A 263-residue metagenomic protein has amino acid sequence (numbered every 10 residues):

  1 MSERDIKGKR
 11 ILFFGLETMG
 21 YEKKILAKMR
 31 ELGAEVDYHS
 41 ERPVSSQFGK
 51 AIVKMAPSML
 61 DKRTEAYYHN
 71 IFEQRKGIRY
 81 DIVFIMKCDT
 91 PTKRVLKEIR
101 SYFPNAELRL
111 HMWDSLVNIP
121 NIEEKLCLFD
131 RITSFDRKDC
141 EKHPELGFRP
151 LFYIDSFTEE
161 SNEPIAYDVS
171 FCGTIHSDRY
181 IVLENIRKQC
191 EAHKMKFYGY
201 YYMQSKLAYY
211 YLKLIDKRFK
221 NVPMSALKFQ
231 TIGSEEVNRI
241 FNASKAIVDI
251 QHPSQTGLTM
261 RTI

Functional and structural regions predicted by a protein language model:
S2-M55, M59, A66-Y67, K87-R94 (+1 more regions): Nucleotide-sugar donor-binding catalytic core of glycosyltransferases
K9, R79-D81, A106, S244-K245: Short coil/turn segments at beta-strand junctions that form active-site/ligand-binding loops
S58-R79: An amphipathic, basic-hydrophobic alpha-helix
R75-K76, R100, F241: Short hydrophobic patches on amphipathic alpha-helices that form coiled-coil/helix-mediated interaction surfaces
F84: N-terminal Rossmann-like NAD(P) cofactor-binding module of classical short-chain dehydrogenase/reductase
I99-S115, T133: Active-site proximal beta-strand in glycosyltransferases
R109-C127, D155: Nucleotide-sugar donor phosphate/pyrophosphate-binding loop at the beta->alpha transition of glycosyltransferases
